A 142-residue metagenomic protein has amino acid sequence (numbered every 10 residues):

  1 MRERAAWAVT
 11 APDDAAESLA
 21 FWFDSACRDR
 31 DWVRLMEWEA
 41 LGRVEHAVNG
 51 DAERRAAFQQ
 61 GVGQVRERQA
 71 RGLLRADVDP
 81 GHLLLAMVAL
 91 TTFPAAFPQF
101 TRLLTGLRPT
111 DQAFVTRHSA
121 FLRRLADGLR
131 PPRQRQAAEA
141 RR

Functional and structural regions predicted by a protein language model:
R2-E3, E45-R71, G81-L85, T116-A120: Amphipathic alpha-helical packing segments from all-alpha helical-bundle domains
R2-R34, E53-R54, F58-Q60, P80-L84: Hydrophobic alpha-helical connector segments
R2-V9, L41, A70-L73, Q99 (+1 more regions): Short, flexible helix-adjacent loops and helix caps
E3, A16-W38, E45-V48, T91-Q99 (+2 more regions): Helical hydrophobic small-molecule/effector-binding pocket
R4, R43-A47, L107-D111: A short, mixed-charge helix-start or loop-turn motif at secondary-structure junctions
R28, Q59, G63-R71, A89-R142: C-terminal peripheral helix-coil segments that are non-catalytic and often amphipathic
E39-A40, H82: A general secondary-structure junction signal
A76: Short beta-strand "wing" residues that participate in macromolecule-binding interfaces
